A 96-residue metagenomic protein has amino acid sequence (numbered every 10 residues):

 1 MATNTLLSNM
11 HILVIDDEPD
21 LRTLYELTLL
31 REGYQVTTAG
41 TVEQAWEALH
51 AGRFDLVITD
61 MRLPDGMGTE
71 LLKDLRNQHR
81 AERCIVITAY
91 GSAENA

Functional and structural regions predicted by a protein language model:
M1-L13: Non-catalytic signal-transmission and effector/linker regions of two-component phosphorelay proteins
L13, T38-L56: Acidic, metal-coordinating helix/loop segments flanking the phosphotransfer/catalytic sites of two-component signaling
E18, M61-R62, R83: The short loop immediately C-terminal to the conserved phospho-acceptor aspartate in CheY-like receiver
T23-R31: Charged docking surfaces used in two-component/phosphorelay signaling
T41, M67-E70: Acidic catalytic/metal-coordinating carboxylates
E47, T69-A81: Short amphipathic alpha-helix used as the core "switch/output" element in two-component signaling
D60, T88: Active-site residues of response regulator receiver
E70, G91-A96: Alpha4 helix (beta4-alpha4-beta5 surface) of REC/receiver domains from two-component response regulators
